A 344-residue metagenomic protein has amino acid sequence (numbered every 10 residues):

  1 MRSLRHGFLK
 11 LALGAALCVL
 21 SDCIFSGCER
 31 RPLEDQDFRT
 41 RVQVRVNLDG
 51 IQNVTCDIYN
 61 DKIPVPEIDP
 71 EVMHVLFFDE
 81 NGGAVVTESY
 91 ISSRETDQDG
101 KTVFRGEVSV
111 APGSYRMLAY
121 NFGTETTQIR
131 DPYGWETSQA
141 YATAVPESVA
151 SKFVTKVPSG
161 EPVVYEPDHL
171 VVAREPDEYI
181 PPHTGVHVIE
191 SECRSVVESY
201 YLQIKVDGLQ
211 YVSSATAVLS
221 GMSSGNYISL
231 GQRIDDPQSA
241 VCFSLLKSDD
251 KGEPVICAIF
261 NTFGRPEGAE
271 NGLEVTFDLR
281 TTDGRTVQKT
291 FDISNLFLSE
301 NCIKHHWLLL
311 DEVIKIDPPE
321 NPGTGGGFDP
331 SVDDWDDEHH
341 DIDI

Functional and structural regions predicted by a protein language model:
M1-G27: Sec-dependent bacterial lipoprotein signal peptides
E29-R39, V188-V197: Beta-strand-rich domain onsets/edges
R30-W135, L298-I344: Acidic/polar, low-complexity intrinsically disordered N-terminal segments immediately downstream of a Sec signal
D35-D37, P66, V108, P182 (+3 more regions): Sterically constrained small-residue positions within well-ordered secondary structures of folded domains
E71-D131, V212-L298: Tryptophan-paired
T87-R194: Short, low-hydrophobicity acidic/polar segments
E147-I256: Acidic, serine/threonine- and glycine-rich low-complexity intrinsically disordered segments that serve as flexible
